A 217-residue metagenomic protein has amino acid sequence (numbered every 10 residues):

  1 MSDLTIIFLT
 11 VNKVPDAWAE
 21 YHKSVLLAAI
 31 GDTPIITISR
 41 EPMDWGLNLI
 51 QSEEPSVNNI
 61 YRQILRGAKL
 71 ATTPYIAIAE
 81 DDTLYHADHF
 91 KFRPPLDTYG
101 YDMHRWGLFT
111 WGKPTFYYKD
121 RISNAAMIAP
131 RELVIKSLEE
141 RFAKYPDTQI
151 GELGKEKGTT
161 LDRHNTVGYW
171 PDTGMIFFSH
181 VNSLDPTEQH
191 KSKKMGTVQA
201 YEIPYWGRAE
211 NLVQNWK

Functional and structural regions predicted by a protein language model:
M1-Y21: N-proximal low-complexity "stem/linker" segments adjacent to membrane-targeting elements
D3-T5, D32-P34, Y75: Residues at the starts of beta-strands that form the adenosine-phosphate
V11-D16, T83-Y85, V134-K136: Short acidic, S/G/P-rich loop/turn micro-motifs used as interaction or catalytic elements
E20-T33: Short, acidic, metal-binding catalytic loop of nucleotide-sugar glycosyltransferases
I35-D44, D81-T83, R105: Short, polar loop motifs at secondary-structure junctions
T37-P74, D88-K91: Active-site-proximal specificity loops/subdomain of glycosyltransferases
A68-M103: GT-A fold catalytic core of metal-dependent nucleotide-sugar glycosyltransferases, centered on the diacidic
F90-W216: Conserved catalytic core of nucleotide-sugar-dependent glycosyltransferases
